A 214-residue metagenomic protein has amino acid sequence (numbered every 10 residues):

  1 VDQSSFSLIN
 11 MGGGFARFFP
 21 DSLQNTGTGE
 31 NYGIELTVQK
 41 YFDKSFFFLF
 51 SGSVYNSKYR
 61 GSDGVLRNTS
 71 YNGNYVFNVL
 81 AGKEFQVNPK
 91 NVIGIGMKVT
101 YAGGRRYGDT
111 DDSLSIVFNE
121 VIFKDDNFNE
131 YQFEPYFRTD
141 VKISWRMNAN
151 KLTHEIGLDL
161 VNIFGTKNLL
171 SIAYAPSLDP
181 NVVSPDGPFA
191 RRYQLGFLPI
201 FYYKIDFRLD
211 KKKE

Functional and structural regions predicted by a protein language model:
V1, F48, T100-N119, Y136-R138 (+1 more regions): C-terminal beta-signal and adjacent terminal beta-strands/loops of Gram-negative outer-membrane beta-barrel proteins
V1-F47, P188-A190, Q194-I200: Outer membrane beta-barrel strand-and-loop segments of large Gram-negative receptors, especially TonB-dependent
D2-F19, Y55-N56, G64-G73, T110-E120 (+1 more regions): Flexible, surface-exposed loop regions and adjacent strand-edge segments of Gram-negative outer-membrane beta-barrel
Q24, I34-L36, V79-A81, I95 (+2 more regions): Membrane-embedded beta-strands of outer-membrane beta-barrel proteins, especially the hydrophobic/small aromatic
T26-N31, S45-E134, L195-F197: C-terminal extracellular loops and terminal segments of Gram-negative outer membrane beta-barrel proteins
Y32, T37, I93, L160 (+1 more regions): Transmembrane beta-barrel domains of bacterial outer-membrane proteins
G33, D125-F128, K142, D186-P188: Short structured motifs
T37-K40, S51, G82-E84, S144-R146 (+1 more regions): Transmembrane beta-barrel domains of outer membrane proteins
